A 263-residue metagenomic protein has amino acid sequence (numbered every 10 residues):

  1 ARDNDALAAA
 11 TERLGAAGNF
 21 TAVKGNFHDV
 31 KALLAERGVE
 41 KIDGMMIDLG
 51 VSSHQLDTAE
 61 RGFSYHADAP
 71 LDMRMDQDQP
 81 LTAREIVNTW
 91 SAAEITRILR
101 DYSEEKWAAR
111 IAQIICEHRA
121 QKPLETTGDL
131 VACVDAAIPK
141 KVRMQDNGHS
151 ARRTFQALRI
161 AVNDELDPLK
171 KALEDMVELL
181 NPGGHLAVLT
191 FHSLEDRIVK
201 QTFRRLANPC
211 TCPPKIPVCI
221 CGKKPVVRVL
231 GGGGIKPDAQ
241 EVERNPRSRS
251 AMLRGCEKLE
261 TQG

Functional and structural regions predicted by a protein language model:
A1-G263: S-adenosyl-L-methionine-dependent methyltransferase catalytic core, i.e., the SAM/SAH-binding region
